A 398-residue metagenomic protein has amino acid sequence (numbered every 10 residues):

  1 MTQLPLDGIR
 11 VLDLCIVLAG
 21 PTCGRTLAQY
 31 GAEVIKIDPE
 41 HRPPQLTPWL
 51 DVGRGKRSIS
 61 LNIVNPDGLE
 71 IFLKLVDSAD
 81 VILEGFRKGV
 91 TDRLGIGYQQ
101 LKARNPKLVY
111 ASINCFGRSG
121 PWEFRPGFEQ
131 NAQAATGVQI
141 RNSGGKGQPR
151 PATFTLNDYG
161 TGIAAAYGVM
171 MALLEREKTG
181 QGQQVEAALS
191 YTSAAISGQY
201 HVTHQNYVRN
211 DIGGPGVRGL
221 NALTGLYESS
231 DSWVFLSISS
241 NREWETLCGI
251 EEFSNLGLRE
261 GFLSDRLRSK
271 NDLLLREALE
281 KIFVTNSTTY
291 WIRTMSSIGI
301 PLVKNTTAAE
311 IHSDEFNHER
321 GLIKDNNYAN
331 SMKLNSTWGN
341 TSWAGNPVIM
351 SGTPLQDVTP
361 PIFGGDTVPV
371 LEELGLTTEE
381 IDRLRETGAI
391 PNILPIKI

Functional and structural regions predicted by a protein language model:
T2, P149, M332-R385: Flexible, small-/acidic-enriched active-site or ligand-binding loops
L6, L73-D77, R125: A short, aliphatic-rich alpha-helical micro-motif
L12, V52-R104, V284: A structured beta-alpha segment of the ubiquitous adenosine-cofactor-binding alpha/beta core
D13, Q29, E33-D38, G180 (+1 more regions): Short beta-strand "acidic-cap" motif of Rossmann-like dinucleotide-binding folds
G20-P21: N-terminal Rossmann-fold NAD(P) dinucleotide-binding loop
T26, Y30, L94-S239, T246: Active-site-adjacent "lid/gating" segments in soluble enzymes
A222-I298, L302-N305: Aromatic-enriched alpha-helical interface/lid elements that frame and gate functional surfaces
S297-D357: A glycine-rich dinucleotide-binding beta-alpha-beta segment and adjacent secondary-structure elements that constitute
